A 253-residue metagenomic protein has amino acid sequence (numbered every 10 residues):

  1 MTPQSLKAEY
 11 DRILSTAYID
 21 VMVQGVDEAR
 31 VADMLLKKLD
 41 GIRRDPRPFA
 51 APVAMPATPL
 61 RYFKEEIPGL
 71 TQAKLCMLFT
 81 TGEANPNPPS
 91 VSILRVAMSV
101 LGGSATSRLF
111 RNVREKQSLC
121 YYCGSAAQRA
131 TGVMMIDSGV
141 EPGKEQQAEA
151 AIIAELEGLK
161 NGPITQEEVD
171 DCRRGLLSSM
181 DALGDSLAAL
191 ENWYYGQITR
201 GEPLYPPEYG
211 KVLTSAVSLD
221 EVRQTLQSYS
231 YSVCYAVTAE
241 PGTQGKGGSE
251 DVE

Functional and structural regions predicted by a protein language model:
M1-P48, I93, E115-E253: Charge-rich, well-structured scaffold segments of protease-associated domains
Y18, P46-S107, V237-T238: His/Glu-based metal-binding/catalytic segments typifying zinc-dependent metallopeptidases
